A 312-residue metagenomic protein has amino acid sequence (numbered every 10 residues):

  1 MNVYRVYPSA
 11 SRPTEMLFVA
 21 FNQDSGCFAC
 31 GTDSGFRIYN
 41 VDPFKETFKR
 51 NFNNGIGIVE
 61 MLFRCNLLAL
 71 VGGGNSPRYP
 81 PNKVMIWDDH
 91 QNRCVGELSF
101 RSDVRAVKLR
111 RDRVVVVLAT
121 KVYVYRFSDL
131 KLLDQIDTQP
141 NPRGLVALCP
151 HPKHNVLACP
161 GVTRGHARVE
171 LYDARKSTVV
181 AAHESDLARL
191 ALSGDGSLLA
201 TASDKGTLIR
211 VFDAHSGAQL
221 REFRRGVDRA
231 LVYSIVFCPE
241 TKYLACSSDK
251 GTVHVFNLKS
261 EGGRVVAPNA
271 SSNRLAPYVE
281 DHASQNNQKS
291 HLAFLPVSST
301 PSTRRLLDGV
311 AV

Functional and structural regions predicted by a protein language model:
R5-R37, N53-N66: Beta-strand-rich domains and repeat architectures in extracellular enzymes and scaffolds, especially beta-propellers
P13-A20, G55-E60, S102-K108, P140-P150 (+4 more regions): Canonical WD40 repeat/beta-propeller blade segments in eukaryotic WD-repeat proteins
D24-F52, G74-H90: Beta-propeller domains
D24-S25, C65, R111-R113, P152-H154 (+2 more regions): Conserved loop/turn motif of beta-propeller repeat scaffolds
F28, L68, V114, L157 (+2 more regions): Hydrophobic beta-strand positions that form the internal "hydrophobic ladder" of WD40/Gbeta-like beta-propeller blades
G35, T47-R64, Y79-P81, D137-L148 (+1 more regions): Terminal intrinsically disordered, low-complexity extensions flanking WD-repeat/beta-propeller proteins
N40-T47, M85-R93, V124-Q139, P160-L187 (+2 more regions): Per-blade loop-tip surfaces of WD-repeat and WD-like beta-propellers in eukaryotic adaptors/scaffolds
Q91-H151: Asp-box/WD-like beta-propeller blade repeats and closely related beta-sheet repeat scaffolds
